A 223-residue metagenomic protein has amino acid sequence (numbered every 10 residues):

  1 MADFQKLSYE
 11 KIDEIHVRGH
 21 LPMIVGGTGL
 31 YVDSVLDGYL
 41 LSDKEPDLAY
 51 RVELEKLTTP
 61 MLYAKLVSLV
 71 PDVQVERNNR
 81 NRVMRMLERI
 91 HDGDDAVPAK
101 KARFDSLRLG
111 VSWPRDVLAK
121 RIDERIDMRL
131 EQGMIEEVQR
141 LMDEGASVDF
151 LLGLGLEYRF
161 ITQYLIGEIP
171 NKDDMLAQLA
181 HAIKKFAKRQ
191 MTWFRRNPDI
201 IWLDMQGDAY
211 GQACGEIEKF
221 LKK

Functional and structural regions predicted by a protein language model:
M1-K223: Phosphate/pyrophosphate-binding catalytic cores of soluble transferases and nucleic-acid-acting enzymes
